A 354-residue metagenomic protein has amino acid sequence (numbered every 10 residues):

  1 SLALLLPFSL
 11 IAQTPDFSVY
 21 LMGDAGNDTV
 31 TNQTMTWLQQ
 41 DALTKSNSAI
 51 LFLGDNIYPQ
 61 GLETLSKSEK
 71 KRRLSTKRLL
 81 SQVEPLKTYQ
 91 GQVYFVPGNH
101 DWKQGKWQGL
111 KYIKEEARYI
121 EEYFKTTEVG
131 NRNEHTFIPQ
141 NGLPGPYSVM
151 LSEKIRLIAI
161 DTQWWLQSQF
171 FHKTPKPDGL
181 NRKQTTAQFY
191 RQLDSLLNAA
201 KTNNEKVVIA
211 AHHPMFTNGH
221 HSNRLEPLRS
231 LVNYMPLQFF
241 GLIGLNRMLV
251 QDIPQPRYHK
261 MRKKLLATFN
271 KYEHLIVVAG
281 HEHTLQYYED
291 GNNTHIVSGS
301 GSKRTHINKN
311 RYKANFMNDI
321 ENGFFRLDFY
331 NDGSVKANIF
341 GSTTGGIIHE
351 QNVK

Functional and structural regions predicted by a protein language model:
S1-Q13: Bacterial Sec-dependent N-terminal signal peptides
L10-R73: N-terminal active-site segment of His-dependent metallophosphoesterases
T14-D16, S46-N47, Q90, N203-K206 (+2 more regions): A general structural motif
V19-L21, I50-F52, F95, I209 (+1 more regions): Residue-level marker for buried hydrophobic side chains located in beta-strands that build the well-ordered beta-sheet
D24, G54-D55, G98-N99, I160 (+2 more regions): Active-site glycine-centered loops adjacent to acidic/histidine catalytic or metal-binding residues that shape
A25, P214, G301: Active-site beta-loop-alpha junctions enriched in small/polar residues
L62-N203, V207, H221-D252, P256 (+5 more regions): Extended active-site neighborhood of metal-dependent phosphoesterases/phosphodiesterases
E289, N315-K354: A short C-terminal boundary segment appended to hydrolase-like catalytic domains
